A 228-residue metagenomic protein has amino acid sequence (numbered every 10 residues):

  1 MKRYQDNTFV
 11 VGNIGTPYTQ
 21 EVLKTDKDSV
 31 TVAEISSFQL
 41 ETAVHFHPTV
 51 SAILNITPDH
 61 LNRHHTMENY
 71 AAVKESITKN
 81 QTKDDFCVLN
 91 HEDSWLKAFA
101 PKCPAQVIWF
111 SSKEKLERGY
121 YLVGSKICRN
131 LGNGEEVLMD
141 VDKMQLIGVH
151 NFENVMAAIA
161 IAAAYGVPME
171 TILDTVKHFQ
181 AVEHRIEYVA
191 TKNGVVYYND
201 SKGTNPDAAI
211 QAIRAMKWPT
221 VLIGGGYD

Functional and structural regions predicted by a protein language model:
Q5-P17: Short beta-strand-centered segment that lines the nucleotide-binding/catalytic pocket of NTP-utilizing
D6-T8, D28-S29, T82-C87, G194-Y197 (+1 more regions): Short active-site oxyanion
F9-V11, P104-L122, L173-K177, E187: Beta-strand->loop->alpha-helix junctions that form or flank phosphate-binding loops in nucleotide-handling enzymes
N13, L54, Y70, V88 (+5 more regions): Residue-level signal for inorganic ion chemistry
I14-Y18, S37-Q39, S94, A181: Short acidic loop-to-helix transition motifs that present clustered carboxylates
K24-K113, Y121-V123, C128, M139-L146: Flexible active-site lid/hinge loop adjacent to a nucleotide/diphosphate and Mg2+-phosphate binding pocket
Y121-M139, V182-A190: Acidic-glycine-rich active-site phosphate/pyrophosphate-binding loop
V141-D228: Nucleotide phosphate-binding/pyrophosphate-handling subdomain across enzymes that bind or process nucleotide phosphates
